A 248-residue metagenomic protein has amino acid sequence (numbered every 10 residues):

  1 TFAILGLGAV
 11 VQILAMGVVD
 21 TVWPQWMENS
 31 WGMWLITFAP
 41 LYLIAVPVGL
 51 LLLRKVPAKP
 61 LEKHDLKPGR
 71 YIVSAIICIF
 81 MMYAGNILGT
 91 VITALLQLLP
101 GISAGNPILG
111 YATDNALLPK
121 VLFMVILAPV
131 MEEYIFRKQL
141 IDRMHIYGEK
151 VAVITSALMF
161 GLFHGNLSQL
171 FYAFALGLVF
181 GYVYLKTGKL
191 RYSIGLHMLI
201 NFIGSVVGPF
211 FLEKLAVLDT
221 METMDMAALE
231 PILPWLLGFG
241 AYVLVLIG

Functional and structural regions predicted by a protein language model:
T1-V73, I79-F80, L199-G248: N-terminal, membrane-interfacial amphipathic/helix-forming hydrophobic leader that caps and precedes the first
F2-L14, V18, A39, L43 (+11 more regions): Hydrophobic, lipid-facing residues on alpha-helical transmembrane segments of integral membrane proteins
V11, A15-D20, P24, G49 (+11 more regions): Membrane-water interface at transmembrane helix exits
W26-G32, K63-V130, Y134, D142-H145: Juxtamembrane helix-loop-helix connectors linking adjacent transmembrane helices in multi-pass membrane enzymes
P119-G248: Transmembrane helix-loop-helix hairpins at the membrane interface of multi-pass integral membrane proteins
